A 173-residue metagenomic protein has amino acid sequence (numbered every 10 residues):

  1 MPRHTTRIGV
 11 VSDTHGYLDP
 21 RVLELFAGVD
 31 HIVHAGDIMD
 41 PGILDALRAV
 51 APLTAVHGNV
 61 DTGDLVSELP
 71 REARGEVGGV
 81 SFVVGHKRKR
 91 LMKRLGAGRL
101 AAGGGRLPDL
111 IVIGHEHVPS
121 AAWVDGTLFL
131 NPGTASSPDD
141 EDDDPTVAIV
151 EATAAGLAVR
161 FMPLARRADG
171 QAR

Functional and structural regions predicted by a protein language model:
M1-L53, D61-E72, G79, D142-P145 (+2 more regions): N-terminal active-site segment of His-dependent metallophosphoesterases
P2-R3, L100-R106, G170-Q171: Intrinsically disordered, low-complexity coil segments
V10-S12, H31-D37, L53-N59, V83-H86 (+2 more regions): Active-site neighborhood of phospho(di)ester-bond hydrolases with catalytic His/Asp-centered motifs
T14, N59, R88, A135-P138 (+1 more regions): Short, flexible active-site-adjacent loop segments at beta-strand->alpha-helix junctions, enriched in small/polar
L18, D37, K89-R90, V118-S120: Intrinsic structural disorder/low-complexity segments
T54, L91-R160: Conserved beta-sheet core of the metallophosphoesterase superfamily
T54-L107: Helix-adjacent hinge/juxtasegments
V159-A172: Short, solvent-exposed aromatic-acidic interface loops
